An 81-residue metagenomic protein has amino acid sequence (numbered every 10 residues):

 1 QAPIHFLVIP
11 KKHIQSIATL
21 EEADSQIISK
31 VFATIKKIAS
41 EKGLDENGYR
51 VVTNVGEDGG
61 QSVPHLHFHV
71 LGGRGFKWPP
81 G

Functional and structural regions predicted by a protein language model:
Q1-G81: HIT superfamily nucleotide-processing domains
